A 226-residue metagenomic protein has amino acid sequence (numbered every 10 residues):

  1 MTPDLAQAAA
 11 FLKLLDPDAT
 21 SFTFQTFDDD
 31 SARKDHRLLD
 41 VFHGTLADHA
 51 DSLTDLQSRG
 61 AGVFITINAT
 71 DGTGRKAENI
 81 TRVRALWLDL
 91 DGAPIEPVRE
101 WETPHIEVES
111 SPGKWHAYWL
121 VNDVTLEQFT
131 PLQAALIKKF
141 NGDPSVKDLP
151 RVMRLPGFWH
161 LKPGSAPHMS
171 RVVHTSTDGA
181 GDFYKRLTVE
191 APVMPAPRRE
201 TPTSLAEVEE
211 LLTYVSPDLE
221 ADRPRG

Functional and structural regions predicted by a protein language model:
M1-A85: DNA replication initiation on ssDNA origins
P3-L5, D16-A19, F27-D35, V83-E102 (+3 more regions): Modules that initiate DNA replication and primer synthesis
A32-T45, N79, G164-T177, L219-G226: Short, polar loop/linker segments at the starts of domains and inter-domain junctions
T66-N68, N141-M153: Conserved short beta-strand edge segments in small beta-sheet-based binding/regulatory domains
A69-I80, H105-S110, E220-D222: Short, flexible, solvent-exposed loop/turn segments with mixed acidic/basic and small polar residues
T70, A93, H160, T177-G179: Short, glycine-/Ser/Thr-/acidic-enriched flexible segments
P167-P202: Long, charge-rich alpha-helical interaction segments
